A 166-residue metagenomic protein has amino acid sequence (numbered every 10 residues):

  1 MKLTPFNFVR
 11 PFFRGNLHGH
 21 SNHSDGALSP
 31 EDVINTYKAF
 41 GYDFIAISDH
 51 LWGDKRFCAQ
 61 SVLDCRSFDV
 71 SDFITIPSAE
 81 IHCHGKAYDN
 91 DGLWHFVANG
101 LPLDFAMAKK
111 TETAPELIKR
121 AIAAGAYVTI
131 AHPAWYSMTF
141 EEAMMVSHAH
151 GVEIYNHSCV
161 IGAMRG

Functional and structural regions predicted by a protein language model:
K2-G166: A metal-dependent hydrolase metal-coordination microenvironment
